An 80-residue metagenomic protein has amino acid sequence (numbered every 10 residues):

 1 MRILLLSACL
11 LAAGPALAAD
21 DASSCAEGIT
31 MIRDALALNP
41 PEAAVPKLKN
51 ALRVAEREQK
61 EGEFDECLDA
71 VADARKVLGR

Functional and structural regions predicted by a protein language model:
M1-A18: Classic N-terminal secretory signal peptides
M1-I3, D34, K76: Hydrophobic alpha-helical segments, especially transmembrane helices and their immediate juxtamembrane helical caps
A19-L48: Amphipathic, heptad-repeat alpha-helical segments
E56-R80: Mid-chain, structured segments of secreted extracytoplasmic proteins
